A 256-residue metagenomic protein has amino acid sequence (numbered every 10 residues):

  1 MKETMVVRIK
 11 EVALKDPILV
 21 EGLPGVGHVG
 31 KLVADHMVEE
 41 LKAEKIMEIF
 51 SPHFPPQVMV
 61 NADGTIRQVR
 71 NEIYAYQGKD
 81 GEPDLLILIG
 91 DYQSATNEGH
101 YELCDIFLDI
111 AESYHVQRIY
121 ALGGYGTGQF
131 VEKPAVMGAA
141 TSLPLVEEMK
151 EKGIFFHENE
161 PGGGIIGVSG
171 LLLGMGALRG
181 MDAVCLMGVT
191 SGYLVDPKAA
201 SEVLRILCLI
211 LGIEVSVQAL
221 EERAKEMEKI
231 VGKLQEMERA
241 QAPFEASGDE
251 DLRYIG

Functional and structural regions predicted by a protein language model:
M1-D91: N-terminal short beta-loop-beta anion/metal-coordinating cradle
H28-L32, E98-E102, I106, G163 (+4 more regions): Conserved active-site and cofactor/substrate-binding residues in soluble primary-metabolism enzymes
E44, I106-I119, L178-D182, I210-V215: Secondary-structure boundary elements
M47, L86-L88, Y120, M137 (+1 more regions): Hydrophobic/aromatic beta-strand patches that form the interior of the parallel beta-sheet core in alpha/beta enzyme
P52, G123-Y125, V189-S191: Short, ordered loop/turn segments at secondary-structure junctions
S94-P144: Internal, conserved structured core segments that host functional sites
G128-I210, Y254: Catalytic cores of processing enzymes, dominated by hydrolases/peptidases, characterized by acidic/His-rich
L194-G256: A conserved C-terminal secondary-structure "cap"
